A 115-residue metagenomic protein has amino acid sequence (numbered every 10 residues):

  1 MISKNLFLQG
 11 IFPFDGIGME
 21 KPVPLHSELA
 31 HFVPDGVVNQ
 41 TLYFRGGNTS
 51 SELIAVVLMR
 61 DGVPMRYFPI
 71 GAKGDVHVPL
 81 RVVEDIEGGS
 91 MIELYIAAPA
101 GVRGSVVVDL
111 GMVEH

Functional and structural regions predicted by a protein language model:
M1-H115: Beta-strand-centric surfaces of beta-sandwich/beta-rich domains
